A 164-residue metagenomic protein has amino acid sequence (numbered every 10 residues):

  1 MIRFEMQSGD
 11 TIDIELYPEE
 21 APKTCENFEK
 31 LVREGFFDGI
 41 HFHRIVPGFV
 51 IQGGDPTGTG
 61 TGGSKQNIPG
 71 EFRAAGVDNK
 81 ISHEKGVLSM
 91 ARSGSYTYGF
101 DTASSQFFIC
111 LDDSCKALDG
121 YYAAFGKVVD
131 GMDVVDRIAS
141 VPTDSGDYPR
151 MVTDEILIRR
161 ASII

Functional and structural regions predicted by a protein language model:
M1-I164: Cyclophilin-like peptidyl-prolyl cis-trans isomerases
